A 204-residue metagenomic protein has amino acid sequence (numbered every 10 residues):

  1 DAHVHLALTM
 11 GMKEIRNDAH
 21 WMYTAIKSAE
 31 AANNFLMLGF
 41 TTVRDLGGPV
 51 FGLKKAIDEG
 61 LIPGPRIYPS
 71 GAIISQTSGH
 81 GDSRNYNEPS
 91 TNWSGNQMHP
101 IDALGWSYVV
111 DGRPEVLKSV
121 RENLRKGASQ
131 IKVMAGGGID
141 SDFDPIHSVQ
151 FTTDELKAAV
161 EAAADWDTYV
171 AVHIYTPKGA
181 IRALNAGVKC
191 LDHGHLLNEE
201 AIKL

Functional and structural regions predicted by a protein language model:
D1-E59, T77-Y86, D154, A186: Metal-associated gating/positioning segment near the N- to mid-region
A7, G105-F143: N-terminal-biased segments
K13-I26, R84-Y86, S94-K118, Y169-A171: Active-site mouth loops of central-metabolism enzymes
W21, S70, T77, V133-L204: Active-site core of metal-dependent hydrolases
T24-N34, D111-L124, Y175-G179: Short, acidic/polar
I26-L53, G64-I73, A128-S141, Y169 (+1 more regions): Divalent metal-dependent hydrolysis catalytic cores, especially in the metallo-beta-lactamase
G47-G48, S107-R121, K189-E199: Active-site glycine- and acidic-residue-rich loops that bind and position anionic ligands or nucleotide-like cofactors
L53-L61, V116-S129, L197-L204: Short amphipathic alpha-helices and their capping/turn segments at secondary-structure boundaries
